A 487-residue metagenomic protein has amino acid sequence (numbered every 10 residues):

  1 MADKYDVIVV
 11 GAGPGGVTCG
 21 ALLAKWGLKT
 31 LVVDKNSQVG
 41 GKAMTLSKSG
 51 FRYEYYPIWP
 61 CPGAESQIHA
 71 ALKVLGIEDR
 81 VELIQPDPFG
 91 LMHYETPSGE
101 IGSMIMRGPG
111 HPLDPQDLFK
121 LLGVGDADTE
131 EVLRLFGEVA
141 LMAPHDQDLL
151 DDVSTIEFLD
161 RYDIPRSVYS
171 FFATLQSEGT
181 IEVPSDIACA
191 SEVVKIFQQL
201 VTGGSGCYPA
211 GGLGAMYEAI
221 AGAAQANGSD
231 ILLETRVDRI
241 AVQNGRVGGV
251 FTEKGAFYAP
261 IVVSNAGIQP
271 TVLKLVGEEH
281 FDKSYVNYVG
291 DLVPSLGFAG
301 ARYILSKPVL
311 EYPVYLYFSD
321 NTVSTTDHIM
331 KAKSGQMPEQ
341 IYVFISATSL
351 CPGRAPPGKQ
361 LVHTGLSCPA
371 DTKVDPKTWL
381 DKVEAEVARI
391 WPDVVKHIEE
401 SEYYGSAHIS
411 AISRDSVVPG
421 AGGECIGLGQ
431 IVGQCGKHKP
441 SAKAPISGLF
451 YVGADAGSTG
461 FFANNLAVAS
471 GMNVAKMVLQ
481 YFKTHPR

Functional and structural regions predicted by a protein language model:
Y5-V32: N-terminal Rossmann-like FAD-binding beta1-loop-alpha1 element of flavoenzymes
A24-K48: Glycine-rich FAD pyrophosphate-binding loop
F51-E131: Dinucleotide-binding Rossmann-like beta1-alpha1 core, especially the glycine-rich loop that anchors the ADP
Y94-A190: Rossmann-like flavin
F172-G179, D393-T459: A glycine-rich dinucleotide-binding beta-alpha-beta segment and adjacent secondary-structure elements that constitute
I196-V247, F251: Helical element adjacent to the flavin cofactor pocket in flavoenzyme catalytic cores
D238-P356: Mid-domain catalytic core of redox enzymes that form a hydrophobic substrate pocket/lid adjacent to a catalytic redox
S306-I412: C-terminal segments that line or cap access tunnels to active or ligand-binding sites in enzymes and enzyme-associated
